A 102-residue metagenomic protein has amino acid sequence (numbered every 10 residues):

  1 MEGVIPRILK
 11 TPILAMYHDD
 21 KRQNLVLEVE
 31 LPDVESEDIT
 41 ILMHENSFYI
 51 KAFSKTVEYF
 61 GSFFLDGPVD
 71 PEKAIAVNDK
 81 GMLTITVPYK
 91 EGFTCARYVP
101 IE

Functional and structural regions predicted by a protein language model:
M1-E102: Alpha-crystallin/small heat shock protein
